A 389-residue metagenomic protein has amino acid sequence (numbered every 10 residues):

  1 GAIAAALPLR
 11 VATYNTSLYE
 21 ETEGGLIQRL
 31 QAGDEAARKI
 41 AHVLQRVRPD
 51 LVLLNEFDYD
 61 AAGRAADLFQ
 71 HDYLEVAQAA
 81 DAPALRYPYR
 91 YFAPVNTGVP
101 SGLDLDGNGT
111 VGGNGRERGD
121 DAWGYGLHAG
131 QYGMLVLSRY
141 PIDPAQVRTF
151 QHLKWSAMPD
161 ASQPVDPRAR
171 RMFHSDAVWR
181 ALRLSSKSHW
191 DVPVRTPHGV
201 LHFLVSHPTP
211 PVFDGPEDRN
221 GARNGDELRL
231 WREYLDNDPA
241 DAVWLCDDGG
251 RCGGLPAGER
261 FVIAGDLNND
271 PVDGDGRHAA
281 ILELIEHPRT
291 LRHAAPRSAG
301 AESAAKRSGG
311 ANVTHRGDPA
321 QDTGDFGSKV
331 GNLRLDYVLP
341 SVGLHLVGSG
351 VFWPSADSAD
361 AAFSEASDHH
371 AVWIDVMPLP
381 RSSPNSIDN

Functional and structural regions predicted by a protein language model:
I3-V136, S162-L182, P197-L201, D214-P216 (+5 more regions): N-terminal, active-site-proximal structural segment of metallo-dependent hydrolase catalytic domains
T13, M134-V136, H189-P193, V205 (+2 more regions): Conserved hydrophobic/aromatic beta-strand scaffold that supports enzyme active sites
N15, Y91-N96, P141, Q151-L153 (+2 more regions): Residues at the C-termini of beta-strands that transition into short coil/loop
T16, E56-F57, Y140, P208 (+1 more regions): Active-site metal-binding loops of divalent metal-dependent hydrolases
R48, S206-T209: N-terminal accessory/precursor segments of enzymes
Y140-P159, P193-V194, N220-L228, E233-I263 (+1 more regions): Metal-dependent phosphoester-hydrolase catalytic domains
A145-R148, L153-L204, G221-R223: Catalytic-adjacent loop/helix segments of enzymes that bind and process anionic phosphate/sulfate esters
K187, L201, P210-P211, G215 (+2 more regions): Beta-propeller domains
